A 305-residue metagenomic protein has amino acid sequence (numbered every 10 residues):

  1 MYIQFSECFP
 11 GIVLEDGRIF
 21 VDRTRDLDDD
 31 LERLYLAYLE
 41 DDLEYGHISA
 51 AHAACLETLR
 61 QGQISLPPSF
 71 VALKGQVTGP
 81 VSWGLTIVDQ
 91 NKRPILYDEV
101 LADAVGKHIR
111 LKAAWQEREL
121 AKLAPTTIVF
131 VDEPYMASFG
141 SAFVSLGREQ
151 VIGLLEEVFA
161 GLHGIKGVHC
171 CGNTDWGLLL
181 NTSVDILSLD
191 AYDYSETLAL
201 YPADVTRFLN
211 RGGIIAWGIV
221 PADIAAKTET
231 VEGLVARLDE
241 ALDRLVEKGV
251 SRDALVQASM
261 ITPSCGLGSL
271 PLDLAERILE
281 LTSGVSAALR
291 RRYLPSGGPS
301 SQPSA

Functional and structural regions predicted by a protein language model:
M1-P94, L178-N181, G213, R244-E247 (+2 more regions): Alpha/beta catalytic barrel-like cores
L43-Q61, E99-A114, G233-L242: Glycine-rich anion/phosphate-binding loops
Q61, K107, L111-R118, E157-A160 (+2 more regions): A generic structural signal for well-ordered alpha-helical segments enriched in polar/charged residues
V71-L73, P125-I128, A254-S259: Residue-level recognition of the N-termini of beta-strands and the immediately preceding loop/turn
G75, P94-A203, I214, P221 (+1 more regions): Active-site loop segments of alpha/beta catalytic cores
T86-D89, G140-F143, T228: Short acidic, glycine/proline-rich loop/turn micro-motifs
D185-P299: Catalytic-face loop-and-helix region of soluble metabolic enzyme cores
